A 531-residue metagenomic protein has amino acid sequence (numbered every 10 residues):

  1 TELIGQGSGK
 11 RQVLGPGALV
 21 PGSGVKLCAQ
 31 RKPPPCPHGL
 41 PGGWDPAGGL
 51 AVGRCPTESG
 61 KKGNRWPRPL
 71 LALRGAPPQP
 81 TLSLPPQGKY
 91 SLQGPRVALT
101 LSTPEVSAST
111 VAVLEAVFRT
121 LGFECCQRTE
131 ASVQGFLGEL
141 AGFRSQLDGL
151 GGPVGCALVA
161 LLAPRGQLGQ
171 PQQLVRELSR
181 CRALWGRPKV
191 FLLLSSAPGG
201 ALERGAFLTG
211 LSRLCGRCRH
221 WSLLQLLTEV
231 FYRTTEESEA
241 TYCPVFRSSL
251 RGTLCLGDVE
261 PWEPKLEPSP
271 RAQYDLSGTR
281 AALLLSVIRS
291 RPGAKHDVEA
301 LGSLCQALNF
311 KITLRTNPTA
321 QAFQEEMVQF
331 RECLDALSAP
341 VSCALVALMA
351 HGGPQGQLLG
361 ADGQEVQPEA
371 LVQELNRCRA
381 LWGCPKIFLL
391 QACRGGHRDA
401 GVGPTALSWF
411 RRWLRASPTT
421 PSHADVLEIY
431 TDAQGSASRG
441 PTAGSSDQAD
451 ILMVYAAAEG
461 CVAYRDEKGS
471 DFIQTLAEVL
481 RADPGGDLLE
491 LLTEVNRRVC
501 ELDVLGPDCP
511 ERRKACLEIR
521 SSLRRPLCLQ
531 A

Functional and structural regions predicted by a protein language model:
E2-G5, R11, L19-Q127, A131-A531: Cysteine endopeptidase catalytic domains of the caspase/legumain-like
